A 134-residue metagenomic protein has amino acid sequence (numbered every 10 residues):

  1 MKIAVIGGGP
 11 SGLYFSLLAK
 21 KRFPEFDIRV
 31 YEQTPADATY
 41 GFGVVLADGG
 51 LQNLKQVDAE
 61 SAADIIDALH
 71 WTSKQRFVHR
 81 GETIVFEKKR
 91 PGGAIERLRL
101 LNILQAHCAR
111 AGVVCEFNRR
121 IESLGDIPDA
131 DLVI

Functional and structural regions predicted by a protein language model:
M1, F26, D131-L132: Nucleotide donor/acceptor-binding cores
M1-S11: Beta1/beta-strand and adjacent pyrophosphate-binding region of the FAD-binding site in flavoprotein oxidoreductases
A4, D27-R29, V114: A structural signal for isolated positions on well-ordered beta-strands in alpha/beta enzyme cores
G7, L46, I134: Small/polar loops that bind or transfer phosphate-bearing groups
L18-F42: Glycine-rich FAD pyrophosphate-binding loop
P35-K55: Conserved N-terminal glycine-rich FAD pyrophosphate-binding loop of Rossmann-like flavoproteins
G49-I134: Conserved N-terminal helical subregion
